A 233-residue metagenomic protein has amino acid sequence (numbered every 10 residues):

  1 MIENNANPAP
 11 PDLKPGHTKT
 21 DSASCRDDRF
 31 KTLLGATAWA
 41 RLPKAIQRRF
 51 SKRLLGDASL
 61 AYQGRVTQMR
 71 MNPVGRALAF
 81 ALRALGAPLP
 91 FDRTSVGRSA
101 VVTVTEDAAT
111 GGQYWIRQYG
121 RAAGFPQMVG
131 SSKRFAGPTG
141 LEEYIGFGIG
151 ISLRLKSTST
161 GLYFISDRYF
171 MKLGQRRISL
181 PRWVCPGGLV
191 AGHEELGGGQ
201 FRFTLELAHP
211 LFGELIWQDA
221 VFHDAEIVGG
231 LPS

Functional and structural regions predicted by a protein language model:
I2-K31: Eukaryotic low-complexity, non-globular regulatory regions
D21-G197, F201-L207, Q218, G230: Soluble ligand-binding/transfer domains with enclosed cavities or grooves
A208-E214: Exposed beta-sheet edge/beta-hairpin loop segments within beta-rich domains
V221-G229: Short beta-strand-to-coil "C-cap" segments at the C-terminal boundary of structured domains/repeats, marking
S233: An exposed, glycine/acidic-rich loop-and-rim segment of catalytic or binding clefts
